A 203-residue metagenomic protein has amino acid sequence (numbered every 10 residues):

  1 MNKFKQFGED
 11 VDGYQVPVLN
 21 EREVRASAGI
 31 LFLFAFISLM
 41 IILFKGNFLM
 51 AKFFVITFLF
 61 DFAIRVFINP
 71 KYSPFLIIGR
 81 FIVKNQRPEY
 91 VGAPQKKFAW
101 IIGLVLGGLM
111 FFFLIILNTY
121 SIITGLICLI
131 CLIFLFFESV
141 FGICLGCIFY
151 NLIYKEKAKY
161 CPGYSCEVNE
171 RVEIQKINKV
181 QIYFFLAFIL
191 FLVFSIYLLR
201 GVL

Functional and structural regions predicted by a protein language model:
M1-L203: Membrane-interfacial helix-loop segments of redox and metal-homeostasis proteins, especially TM-loop-TM junctions
